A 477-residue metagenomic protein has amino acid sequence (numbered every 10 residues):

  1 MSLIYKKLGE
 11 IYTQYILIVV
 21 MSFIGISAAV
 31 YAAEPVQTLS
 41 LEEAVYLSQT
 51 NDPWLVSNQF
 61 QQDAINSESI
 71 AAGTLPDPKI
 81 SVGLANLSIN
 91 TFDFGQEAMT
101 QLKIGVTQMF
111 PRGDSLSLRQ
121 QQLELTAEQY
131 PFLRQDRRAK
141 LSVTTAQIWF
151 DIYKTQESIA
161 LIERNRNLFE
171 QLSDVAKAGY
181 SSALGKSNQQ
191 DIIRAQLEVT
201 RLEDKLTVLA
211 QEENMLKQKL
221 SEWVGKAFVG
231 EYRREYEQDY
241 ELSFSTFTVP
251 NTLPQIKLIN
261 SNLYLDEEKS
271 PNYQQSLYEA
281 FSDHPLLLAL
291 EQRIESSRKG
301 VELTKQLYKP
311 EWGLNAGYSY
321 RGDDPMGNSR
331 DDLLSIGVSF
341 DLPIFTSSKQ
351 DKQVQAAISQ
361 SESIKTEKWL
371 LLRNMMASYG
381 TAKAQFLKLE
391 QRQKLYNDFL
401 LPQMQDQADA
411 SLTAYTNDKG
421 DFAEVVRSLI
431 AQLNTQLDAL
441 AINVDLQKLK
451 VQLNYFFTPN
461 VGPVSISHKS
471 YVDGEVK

Functional and structural regions predicted by a protein language model:
S2-G9, R134-E279, L389, Q432: Periplasmic alpha-helical coiled-coil/stalk elements that build and connect Gram-negative outer-membrane
L3-L8, A33-E34, L220, F228-G230 (+1 more regions): Acidic, low-complexity, intrinsically disordered peripheral segments
Y15-S27: Bacterial N-terminal signal peptides
A28-A32: Sec/Tat signal peptide C-region and signal peptidase I cleavage site
A33-Q37, S69-I70, S81-R112, R119 (+4 more regions): Small/polar, glycine/serine/threonine/aspartate-rich low-complexity segments that form flexible
Y46-V56, D63-D77, G95-Q96, I104-Q122 (+6 more regions): A glycine-/polar-enriched beta->alpha junction
S57-S69, Y130, R137, L141-I162 (+5 more regions): Amphipathic alpha-helical coiled-coil segments
Q120-E124, Q189-L197, F422-I430: Short, charged, amphipathic alpha-helical segments
